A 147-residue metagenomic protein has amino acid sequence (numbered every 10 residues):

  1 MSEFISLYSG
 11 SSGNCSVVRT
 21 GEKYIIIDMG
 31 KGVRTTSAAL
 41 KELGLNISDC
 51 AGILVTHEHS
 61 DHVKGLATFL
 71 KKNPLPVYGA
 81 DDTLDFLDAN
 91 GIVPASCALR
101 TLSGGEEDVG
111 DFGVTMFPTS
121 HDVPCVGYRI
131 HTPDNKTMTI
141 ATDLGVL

Functional and structural regions predicted by a protein language model:
M1-L43, V126-T142: Conserved beta-strand hairpin/beta-sheet module of binuclear metal-dependent hydrolase folds, prominently
L7-Y8, V17, G44, A67-F69 (+2 more regions): Short secondary-structure boundary/capping segments
S9-G10, M29-G30, A80-D81, S103 (+2 more regions): Fold-independent oxyanion-binding glycine-rich loops and adjacent beta-strand/coil segments at enzyme active sites
S12, H59-V63, L84-F86, P124 (+1 more regions): Active-site environment of divalent metal-dependent phosphoester hydrolases
V18, D28, H57, V77 (+4 more regions): Divalent metal-coordination and catalytic microenvironments
G21-K23, K71-L75, I92-S96, G110-D111: Short glycine/proline-enriched coil/turn segments at helix->beta-strand junctions
V33-G79: Active-site metal-binding motif and surrounding structural segment of the metallo-beta-lactamase
A80-D134: Metallo-beta-lactamase
